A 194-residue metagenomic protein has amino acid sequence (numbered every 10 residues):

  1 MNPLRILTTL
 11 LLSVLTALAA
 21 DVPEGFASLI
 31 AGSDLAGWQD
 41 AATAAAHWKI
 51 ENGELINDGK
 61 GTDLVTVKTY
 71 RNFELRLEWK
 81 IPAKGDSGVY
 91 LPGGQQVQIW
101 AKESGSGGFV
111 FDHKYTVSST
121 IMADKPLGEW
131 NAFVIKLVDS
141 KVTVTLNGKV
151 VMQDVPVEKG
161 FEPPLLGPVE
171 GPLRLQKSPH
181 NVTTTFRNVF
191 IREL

Functional and structural regions predicted by a protein language model:
M1-R5: Positively charged n-region of N-terminal signal peptides that target proteins for export
L7-A17: Bacterial N-terminal signal peptides
A19-L194: Carbohydrate-interacting regions of secretory-pathway proteins
